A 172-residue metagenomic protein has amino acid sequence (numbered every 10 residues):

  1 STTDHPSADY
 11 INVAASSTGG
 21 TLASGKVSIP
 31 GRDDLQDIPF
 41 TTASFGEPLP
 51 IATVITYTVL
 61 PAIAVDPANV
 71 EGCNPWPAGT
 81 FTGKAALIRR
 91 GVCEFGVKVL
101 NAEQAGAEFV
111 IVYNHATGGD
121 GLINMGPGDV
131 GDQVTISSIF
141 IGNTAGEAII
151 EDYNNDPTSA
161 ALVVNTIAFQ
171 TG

Functional and structural regions predicted by a protein language model:
S1-G172: Structured lumen-facing ectodomains of secretory-pathway proteins
